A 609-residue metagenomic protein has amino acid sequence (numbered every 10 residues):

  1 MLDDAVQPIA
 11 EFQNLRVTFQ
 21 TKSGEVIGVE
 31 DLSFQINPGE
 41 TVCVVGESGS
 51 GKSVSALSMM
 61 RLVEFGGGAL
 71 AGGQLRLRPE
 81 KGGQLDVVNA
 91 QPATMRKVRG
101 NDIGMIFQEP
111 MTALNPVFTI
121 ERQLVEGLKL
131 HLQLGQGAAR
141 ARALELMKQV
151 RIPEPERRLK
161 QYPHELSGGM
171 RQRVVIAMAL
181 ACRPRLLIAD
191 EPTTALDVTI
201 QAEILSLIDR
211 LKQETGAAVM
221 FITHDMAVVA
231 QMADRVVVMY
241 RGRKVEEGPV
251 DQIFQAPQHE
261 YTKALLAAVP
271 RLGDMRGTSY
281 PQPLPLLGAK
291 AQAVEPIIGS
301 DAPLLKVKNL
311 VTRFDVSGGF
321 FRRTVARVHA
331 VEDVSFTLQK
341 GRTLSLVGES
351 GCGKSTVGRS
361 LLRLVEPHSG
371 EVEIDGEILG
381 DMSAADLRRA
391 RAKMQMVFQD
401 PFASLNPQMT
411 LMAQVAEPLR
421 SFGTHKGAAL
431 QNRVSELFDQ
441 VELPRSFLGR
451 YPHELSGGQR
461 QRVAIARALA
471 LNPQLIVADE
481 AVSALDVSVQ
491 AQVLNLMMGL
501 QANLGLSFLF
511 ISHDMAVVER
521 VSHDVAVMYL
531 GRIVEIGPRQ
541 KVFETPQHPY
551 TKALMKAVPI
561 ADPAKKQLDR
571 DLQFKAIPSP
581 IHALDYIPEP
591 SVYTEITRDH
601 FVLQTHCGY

Functional and structural regions predicted by a protein language model:
A5-P8, Q84, P153-R157, V250-K306 (+3 more regions): Short catalytic/signature loops enriched in Gly
L70-L85, G370-I378: Conserved ABC transporter NBD signature motif
K81-G104, L130, Q252-P257, F320-V325 (+4 more regions): ABC ATPase NBD coupling module
A138-R157, I378, A428-S446, M555: Conserved ABC ATPase "signature" region
Q161-L166, M170, Y451-L455, Q459: Conserved ABC ATPase signature
A181-R185, A470-Q474, Q490: A short, proline-enriched helix->beta-strand linker immediately N-terminal to the Walker B motif in ABC-type P-loop
